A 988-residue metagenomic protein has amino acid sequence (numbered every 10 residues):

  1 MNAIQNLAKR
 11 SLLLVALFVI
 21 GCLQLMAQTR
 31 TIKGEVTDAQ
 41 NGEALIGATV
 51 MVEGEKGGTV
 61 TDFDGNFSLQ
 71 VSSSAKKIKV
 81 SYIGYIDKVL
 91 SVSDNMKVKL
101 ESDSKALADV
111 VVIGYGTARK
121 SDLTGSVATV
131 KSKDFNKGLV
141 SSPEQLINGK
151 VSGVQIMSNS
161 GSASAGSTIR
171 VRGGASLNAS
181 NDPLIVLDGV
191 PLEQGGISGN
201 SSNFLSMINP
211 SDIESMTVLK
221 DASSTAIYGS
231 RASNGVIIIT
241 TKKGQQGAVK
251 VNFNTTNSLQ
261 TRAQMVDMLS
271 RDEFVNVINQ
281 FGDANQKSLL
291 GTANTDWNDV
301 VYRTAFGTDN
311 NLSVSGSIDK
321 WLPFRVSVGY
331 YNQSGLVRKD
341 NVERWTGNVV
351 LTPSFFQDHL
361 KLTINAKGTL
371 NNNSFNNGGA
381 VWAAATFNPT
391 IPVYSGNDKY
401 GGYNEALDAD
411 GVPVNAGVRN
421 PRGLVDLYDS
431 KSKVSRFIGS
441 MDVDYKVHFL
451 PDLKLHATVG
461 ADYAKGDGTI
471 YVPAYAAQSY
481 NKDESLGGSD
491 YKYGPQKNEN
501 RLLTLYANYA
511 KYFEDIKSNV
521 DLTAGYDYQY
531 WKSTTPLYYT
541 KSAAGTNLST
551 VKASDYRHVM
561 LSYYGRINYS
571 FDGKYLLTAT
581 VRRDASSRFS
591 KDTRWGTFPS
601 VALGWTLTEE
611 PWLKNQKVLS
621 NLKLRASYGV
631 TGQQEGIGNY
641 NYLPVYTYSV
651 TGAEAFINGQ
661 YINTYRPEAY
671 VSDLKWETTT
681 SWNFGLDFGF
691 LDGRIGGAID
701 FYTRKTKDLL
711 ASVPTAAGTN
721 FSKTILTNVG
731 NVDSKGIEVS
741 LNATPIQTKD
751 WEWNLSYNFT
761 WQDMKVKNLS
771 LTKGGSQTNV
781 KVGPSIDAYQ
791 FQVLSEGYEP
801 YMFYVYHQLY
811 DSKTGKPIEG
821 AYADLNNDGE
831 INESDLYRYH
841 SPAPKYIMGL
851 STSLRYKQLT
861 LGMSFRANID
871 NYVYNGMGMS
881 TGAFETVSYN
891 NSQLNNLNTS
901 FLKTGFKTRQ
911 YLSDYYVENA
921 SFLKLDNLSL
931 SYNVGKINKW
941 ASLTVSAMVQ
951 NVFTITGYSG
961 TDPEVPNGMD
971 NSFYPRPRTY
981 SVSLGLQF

Functional and structural regions predicted by a protein language model:
M1-F356, L360-T369, N377, I438-G439 (+3 more regions): Short, small/polar-rich motifs associated with maturation and membrane association, primarily at protein termini
Q40, A48, V71, G195 (+5 more regions): Short linear motifs in exposed loops
A44, K56, I86-V89, P191-L192 (+7 more regions): Short, solvent-exposed loop/turn motifs
F135, D182, V275, G282 (+11 more regions): Extracellular/periplasmic, surface-exposed regions of secreted and cell-surface proteins
E144-N148, T724-D733, G774-F803, S834 (+4 more regions): C-terminal extracellular loops and terminal segments of Gram-negative outer membrane beta-barrel proteins
N252-T292, T727, I746-P842, G957: Conserved small-residue
K287-S288, R422, R866-Q950, Y958: Extracytoplasmic gating/loop element in the C-terminal half of outer-membrane beta-barrel translocons and assembly
S841-Y874: Glycine-rich, aromatic-lined ligand/substrate-binding cores of catalytic and carbohydrate-binding domains
